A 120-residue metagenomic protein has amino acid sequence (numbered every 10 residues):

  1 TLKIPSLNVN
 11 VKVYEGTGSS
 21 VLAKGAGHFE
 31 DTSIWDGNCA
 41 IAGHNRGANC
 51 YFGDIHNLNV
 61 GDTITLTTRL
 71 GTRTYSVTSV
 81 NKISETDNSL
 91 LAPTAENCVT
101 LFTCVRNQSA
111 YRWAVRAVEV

Functional and structural regions predicted by a protein language model:
T1-V120: Solvent-exposed, non-transmembrane regions of membrane-associated and secreted proteins
